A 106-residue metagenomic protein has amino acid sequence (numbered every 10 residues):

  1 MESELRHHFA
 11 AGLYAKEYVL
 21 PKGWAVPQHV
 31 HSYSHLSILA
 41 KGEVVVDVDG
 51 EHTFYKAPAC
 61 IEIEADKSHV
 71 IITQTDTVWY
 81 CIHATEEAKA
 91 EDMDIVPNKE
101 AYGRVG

Functional and structural regions predicted by a protein language model:
M1-E17, V96-G106: A short, N-terminal "cap"/entry segment at the start of jelly-roll beta-barrel domains of the cupin/DSBH fold
Y14-H31: Conserved short histidine dyad/triad with adjacent acidic residue
S32-D49: Glycine- and acidic-residue-biased ligand/ion/polar-headgroup-sensing regions
A40-K41, A57, T75: A cytosolic small-molecule/anion-sensing beta-strand core signal
E43-V45, S68, D76-V78: Structural motif
V48-H69: Short acidic-glycine-tyrosine-enriched beta hairpin
Q74-G106: Double-stranded beta-helix
